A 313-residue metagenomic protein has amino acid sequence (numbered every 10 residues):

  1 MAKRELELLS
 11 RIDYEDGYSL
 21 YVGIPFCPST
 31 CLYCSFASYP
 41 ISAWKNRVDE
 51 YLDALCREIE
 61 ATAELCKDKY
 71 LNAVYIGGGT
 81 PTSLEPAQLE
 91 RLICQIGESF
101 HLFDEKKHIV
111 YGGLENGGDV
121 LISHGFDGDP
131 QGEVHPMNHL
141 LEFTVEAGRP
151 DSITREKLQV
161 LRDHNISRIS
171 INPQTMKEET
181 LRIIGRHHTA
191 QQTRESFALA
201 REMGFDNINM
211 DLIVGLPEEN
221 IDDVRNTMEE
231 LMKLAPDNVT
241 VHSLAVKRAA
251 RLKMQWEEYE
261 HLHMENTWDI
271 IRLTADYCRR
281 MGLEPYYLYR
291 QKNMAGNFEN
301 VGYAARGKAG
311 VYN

Functional and structural regions predicted by a protein language model:
M1, V246-K247, W256-N313: Auxiliary Fe-S-binding modules of radical SAM enzymes
M1-L20: N-terminal [4Fe-4S]-dependent radical SAM core
D16-Y18, Q191, A235, G310-Y312: A generic structural signal for well-ordered coil/turn residues at beta-strand boundaries that shape enzyme active-site
G17-E50, Q131: Canonical Radical SAM [4Fe-4S] cluster-binding loop centered on the CxxxCxxC motif and its immediate flanking residues
S38-L65, K69-I109, N138-L273: Conserved non-cysteine loop/helix-boundary elements of the Radical SAM core domain that shape
K107-H139: Intrinsic disorder/low-complexity segments
G118, S152-R155, G296-N300: Short, solvent-exposed polar/charged micro-motifs at secondary-structure junctions
